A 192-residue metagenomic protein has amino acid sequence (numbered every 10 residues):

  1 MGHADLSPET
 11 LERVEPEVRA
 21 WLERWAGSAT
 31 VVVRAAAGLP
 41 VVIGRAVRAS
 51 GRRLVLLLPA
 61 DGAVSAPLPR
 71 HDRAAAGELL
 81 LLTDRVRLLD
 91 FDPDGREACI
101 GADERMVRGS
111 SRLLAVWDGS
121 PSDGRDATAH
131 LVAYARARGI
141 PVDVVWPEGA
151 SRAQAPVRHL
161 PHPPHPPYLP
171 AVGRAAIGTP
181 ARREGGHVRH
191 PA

Functional and structural regions predicted by a protein language model:
M1-P167, A171: Acidic/glycine-enriched connector segments
P156-A192: Actinobacteria-biased recognition of intrinsically disordered, low-complexity terminal regions
